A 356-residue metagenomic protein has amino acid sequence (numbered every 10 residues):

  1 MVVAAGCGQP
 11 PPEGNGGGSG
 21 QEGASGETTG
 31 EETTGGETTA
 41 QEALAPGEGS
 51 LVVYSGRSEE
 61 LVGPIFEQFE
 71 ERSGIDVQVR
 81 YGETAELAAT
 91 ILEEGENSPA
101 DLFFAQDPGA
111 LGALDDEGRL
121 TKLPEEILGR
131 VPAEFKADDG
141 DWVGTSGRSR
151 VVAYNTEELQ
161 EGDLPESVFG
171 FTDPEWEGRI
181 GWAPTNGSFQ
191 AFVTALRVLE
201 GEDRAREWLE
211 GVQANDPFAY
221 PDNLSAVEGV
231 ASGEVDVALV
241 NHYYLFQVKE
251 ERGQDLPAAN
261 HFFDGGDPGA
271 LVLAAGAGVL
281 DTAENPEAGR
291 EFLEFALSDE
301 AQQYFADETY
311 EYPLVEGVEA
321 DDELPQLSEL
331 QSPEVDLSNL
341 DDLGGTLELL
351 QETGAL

Functional and structural regions predicted by a protein language model:
C7-L44: Short, low-complexity, disordered segments immediately C-terminal to signal peptides in bacterial exported proteins
G36-E42, G47, V52-D76: Short, polar/charged alpha-helical segment
V52-G63, G82-E86, L92, S98-V235 (+1 more regions): Extracytoplasmic ligand-binding site segments that recognize negatively charged/polar headgroups
G109-A113, D236-P257: A ligand-binding cleft/hinge motif common to bilobed small-molecule-binding domains
A153-E158, R197, V272-N285, Y304: A bilobed periplasmic-binding-protein/Venus flytrap-type ligand-binding module shared by bacterial periplasmic
D203-A205, E311-L356: An extracytoplasmic/periplasmic, membrane-proximal ligand-sensing/linker region
A277-E334: Mature extracytoplasmic/periplasmic domains
